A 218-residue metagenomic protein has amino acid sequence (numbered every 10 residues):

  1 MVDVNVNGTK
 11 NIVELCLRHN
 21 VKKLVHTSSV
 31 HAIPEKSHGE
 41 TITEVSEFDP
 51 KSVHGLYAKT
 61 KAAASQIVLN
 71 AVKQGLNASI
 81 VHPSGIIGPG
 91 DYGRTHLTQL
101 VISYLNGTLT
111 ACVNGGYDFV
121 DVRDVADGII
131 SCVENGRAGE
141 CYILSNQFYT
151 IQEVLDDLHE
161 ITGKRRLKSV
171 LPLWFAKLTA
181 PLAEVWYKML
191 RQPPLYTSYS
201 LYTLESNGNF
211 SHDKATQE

Functional and structural regions predicted by a protein language model:
D3, G39-I80, G85, L109: Catalytic helix-loop patch of NAD(P)-dependent Rossmann-fold dehydrogenases
D3, N7-Y57: Conserved Rossmann-fold NAD(P)-dependent oxidoreductase catalytic core, especially the SDR/UDP-sugar
N11, A63, R94-H96, V113-E134 (+1 more regions): Substrate-positioning beta->alpha
A32-I33, L76-L97: Flexible, glycine-rich beta-alpha linker
K36-E44, R94-S103: Short, flexible, mixed-charge acidic loops at enzyme active sites
F48-S52, Q99-V120, D124: A conserved pocket-lining segment of Rossmann-fold NAD(P)-dependent short-chain dehydrogenase/reductase
G128-L195, H212, Q217: Mid/C-terminal beta-alpha module of Rossmann-like enzyme folds, strongest in SDR-family dehydrogenases/epimerases
